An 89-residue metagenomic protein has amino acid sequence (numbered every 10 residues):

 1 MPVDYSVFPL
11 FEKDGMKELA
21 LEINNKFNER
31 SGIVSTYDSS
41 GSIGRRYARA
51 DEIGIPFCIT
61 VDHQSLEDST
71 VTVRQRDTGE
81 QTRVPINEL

Functional and structural regions predicted by a protein language model:
M1-L89: NTP/phosphate- and nucleic-acid-binding module
